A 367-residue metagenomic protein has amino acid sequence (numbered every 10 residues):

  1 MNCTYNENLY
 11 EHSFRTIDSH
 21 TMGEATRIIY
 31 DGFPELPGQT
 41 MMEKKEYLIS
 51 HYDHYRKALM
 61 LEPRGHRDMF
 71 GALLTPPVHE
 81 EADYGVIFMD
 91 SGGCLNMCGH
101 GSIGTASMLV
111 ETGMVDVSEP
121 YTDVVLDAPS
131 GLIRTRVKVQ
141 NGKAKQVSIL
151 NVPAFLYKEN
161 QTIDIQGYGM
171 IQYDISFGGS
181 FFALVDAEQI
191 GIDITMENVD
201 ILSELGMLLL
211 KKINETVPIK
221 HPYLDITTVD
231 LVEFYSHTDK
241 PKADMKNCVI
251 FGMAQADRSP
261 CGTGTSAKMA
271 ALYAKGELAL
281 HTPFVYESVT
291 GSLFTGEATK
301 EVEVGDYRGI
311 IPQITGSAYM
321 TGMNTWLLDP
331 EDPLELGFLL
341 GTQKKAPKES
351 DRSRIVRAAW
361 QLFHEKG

Functional and structural regions predicted by a protein language model:
M1-S176, D186-K345: A glycine-rich beta-to-alpha transition motif near the start of alpha/beta enzyme domains, typified by
G179: Glycine-rich ThDP/TPP pyrophosphate-binding loop and its adjacent helix/strand module within ThDP-dependent enzymes
F182-A183: Glycine-rich phosphate-binding loop plus the immediately following alpha-helix
A346-K366: Basic, helix-initiating cap at the start of DNA-binding domains
